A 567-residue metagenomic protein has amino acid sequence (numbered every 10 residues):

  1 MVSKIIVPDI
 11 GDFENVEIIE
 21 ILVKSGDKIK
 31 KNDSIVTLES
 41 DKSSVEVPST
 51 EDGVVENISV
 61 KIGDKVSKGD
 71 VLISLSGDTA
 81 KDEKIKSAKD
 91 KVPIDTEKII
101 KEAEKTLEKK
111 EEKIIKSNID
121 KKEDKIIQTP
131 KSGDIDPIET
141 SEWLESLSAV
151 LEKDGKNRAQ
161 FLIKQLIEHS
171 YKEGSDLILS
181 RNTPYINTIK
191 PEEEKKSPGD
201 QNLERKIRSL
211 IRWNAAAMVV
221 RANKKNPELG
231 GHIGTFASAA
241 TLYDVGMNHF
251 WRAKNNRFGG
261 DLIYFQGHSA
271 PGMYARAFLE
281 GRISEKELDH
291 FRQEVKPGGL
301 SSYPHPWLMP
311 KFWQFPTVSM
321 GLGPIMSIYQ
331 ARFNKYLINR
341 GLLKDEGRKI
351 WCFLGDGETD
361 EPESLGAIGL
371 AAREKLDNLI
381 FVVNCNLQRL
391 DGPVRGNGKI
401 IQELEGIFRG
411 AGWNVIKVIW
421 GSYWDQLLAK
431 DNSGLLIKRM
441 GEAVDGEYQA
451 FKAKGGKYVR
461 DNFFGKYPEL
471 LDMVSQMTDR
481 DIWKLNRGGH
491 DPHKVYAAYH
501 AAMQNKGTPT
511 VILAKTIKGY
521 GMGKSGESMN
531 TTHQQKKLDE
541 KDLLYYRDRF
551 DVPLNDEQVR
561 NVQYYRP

Functional and structural regions predicted by a protein language model:
M1, G77-P130: Intrinsically disordered, low-complexity linker and terminal tail regions
M1-E83: Small cofactor-carrier domains centered on a conserved lysine used for covalent cofactor attachment
K116, D120-E280, Y546: N-terminal amphipathic, basic-rich helices that act as targeting or association modules
G199-I211, A215-K225, H232-E374, N397-G398: Cofactor-binding active-site loop characterized by glycine-rich and histidine/acidic residues
D261, R348-W351, L379, T508-T516: Generic beta-sheet signal
I263-Q266, N378-N386: Short internal beta-strands
C385-P567: Long, well-ordered, tryptophan-enriched scaffold segments
